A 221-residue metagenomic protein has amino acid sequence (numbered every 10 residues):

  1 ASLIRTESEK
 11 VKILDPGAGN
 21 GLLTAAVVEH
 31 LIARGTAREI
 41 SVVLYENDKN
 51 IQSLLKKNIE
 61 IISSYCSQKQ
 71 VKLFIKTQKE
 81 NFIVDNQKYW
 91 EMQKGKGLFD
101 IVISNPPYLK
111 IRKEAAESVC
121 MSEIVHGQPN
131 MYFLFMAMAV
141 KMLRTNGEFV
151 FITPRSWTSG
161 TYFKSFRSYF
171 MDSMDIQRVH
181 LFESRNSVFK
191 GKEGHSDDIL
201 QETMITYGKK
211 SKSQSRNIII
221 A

Functional and structural regions predicted by a protein language model:
A1, L23-V27, I59: Hydrophobic residues within well-ordered, non-membrane alpha-helices that form the packing/core of soluble catalytic
A1-E9: Conserved alpha-helix/loop element of class I SAM-dependent methyltransferases that forms part of the SAM/SAH-binding
E7, R34, R38, C66-K69: Alpha-solenoid repeat scaffolds
E9-G19: Conserved class I S-adenosyl-L-methionine
G17-A25, A37-E39, Y45-S53, E80-A221: Signature of N6-adenine DNA methyltransferases within the class I
V28-I32: Walker A/P-loop NTP-binding motif
I59-E91: S-adenosyl-L-methionine
